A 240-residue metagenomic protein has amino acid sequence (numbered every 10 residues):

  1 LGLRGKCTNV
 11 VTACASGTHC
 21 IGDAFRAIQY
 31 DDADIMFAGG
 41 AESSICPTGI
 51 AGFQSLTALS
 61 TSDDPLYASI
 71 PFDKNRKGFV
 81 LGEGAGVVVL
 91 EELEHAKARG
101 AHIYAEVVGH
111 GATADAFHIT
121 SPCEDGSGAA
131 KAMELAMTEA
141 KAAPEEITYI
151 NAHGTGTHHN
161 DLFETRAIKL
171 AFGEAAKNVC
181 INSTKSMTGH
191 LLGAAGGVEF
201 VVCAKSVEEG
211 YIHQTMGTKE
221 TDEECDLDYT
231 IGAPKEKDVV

Functional and structural regions predicted by a protein language model:
L1, K6-E42, V80-A101, H190-I212: Active-site-proximal alpha-helical scaffold in enzymes
L1-V10, L66-K74, A114, K177-S186 (+1 more regions): Glycine/charged-rich beta-loop-alpha catalytic/anionic-binding loops adjacent to active sites
C7-T12, M36-A41, H102-H110, E145-A152 (+2 more regions): Beta-strand segments within the central parallel beta-sheet cores of soluble alpha/beta enzyme folds
A15-H19, D31, T48, Y67 (+9 more regions): Conserved active-site and cofactor/substrate-binding residues in soluble primary-metabolism enzymes
G17, A24, F53, V89 (+4 more regions): Conserved small-residue
T18, S43-S69, G111-K131, T155-L170 (+2 more regions): Active-site-adjacent elements of ketosynthase-type condensing enzymes
D64-A140, Y149, T218, V239-V240: Condensing-enzyme catalytic core mediating Claisen C-C bond formation in acyl metabolism
A132-H190: A beta-strand-loop signature enriched in Asp, Gly, Thr, and Trp that corresponds to the sialidase/neuraminidase Asp-box
